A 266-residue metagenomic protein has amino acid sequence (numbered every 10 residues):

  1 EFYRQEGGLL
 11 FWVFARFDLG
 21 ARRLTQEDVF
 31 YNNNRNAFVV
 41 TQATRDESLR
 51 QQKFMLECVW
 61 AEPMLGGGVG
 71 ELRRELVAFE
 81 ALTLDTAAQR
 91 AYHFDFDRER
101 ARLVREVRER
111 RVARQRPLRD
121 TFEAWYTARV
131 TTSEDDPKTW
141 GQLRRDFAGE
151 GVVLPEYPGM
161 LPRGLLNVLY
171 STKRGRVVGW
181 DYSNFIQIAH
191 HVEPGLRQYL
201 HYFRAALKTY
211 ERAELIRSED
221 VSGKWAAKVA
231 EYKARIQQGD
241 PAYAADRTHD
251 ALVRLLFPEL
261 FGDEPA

Functional and structural regions predicted by a protein language model:
E1-Q5: Extended interfacial segments that mediate partner engagement and assembly in macromolecular machines
L9-F14: Short hydrophobic alpha-helical runs that function as membrane-insertion/retention elements
F17-L19: Conserved nucleotide-binding/hydrolysis micro-motifs of P-loop NTPases
A21-A266: Non-catalytic C-terminal interaction segments of nucleic acid-processing enzymes
